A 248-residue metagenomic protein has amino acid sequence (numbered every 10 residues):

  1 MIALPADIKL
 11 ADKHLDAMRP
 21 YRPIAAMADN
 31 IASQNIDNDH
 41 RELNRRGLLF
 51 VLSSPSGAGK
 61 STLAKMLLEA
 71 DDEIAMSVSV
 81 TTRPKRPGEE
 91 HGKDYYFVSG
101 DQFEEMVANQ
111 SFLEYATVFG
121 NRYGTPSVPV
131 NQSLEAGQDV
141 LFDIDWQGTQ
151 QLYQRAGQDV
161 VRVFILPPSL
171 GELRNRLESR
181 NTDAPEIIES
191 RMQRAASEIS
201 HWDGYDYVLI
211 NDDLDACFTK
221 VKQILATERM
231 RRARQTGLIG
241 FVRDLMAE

Functional and structural regions predicted by a protein language model:
I2-A3, A11, M18-L49: Extreme N-terminal, non-catalytic leader segments that precede Walker-type/kinase nucleotide-binding cores
N30, T182-D183, S197-E248: NTP-dependent small-molecule kinase module
G47-V51, D139-L141: Residue-level preference for the first positions of well-ordered beta-strands
S54, G59: Conserved glycine(s) of the Walker
K60, G148-Q150, C217-F218: Short, well-ordered alpha-helical microsegments
T62-S111: N-terminal phosphate/diphosphate-binding loop that engages ATP/GTP or pyrophosphate donors across diverse enzyme folds
E104-S111, T125-N181: ATP-dependent NMP and nucleoside kinases share a basic, alpha-helical "lid"
L113-F119, R180-E186: Flexible beta-alpha connector loops of hexameric P-loop NTPases
